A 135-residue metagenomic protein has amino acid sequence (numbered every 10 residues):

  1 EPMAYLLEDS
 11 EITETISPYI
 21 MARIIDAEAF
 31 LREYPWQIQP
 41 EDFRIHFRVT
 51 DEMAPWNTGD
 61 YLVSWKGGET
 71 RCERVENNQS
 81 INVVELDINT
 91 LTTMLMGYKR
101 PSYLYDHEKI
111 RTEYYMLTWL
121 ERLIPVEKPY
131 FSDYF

Functional and structural regions predicted by a protein language model:
E1-F135: Intrinsically disordered, low-complexity, positively biased terminal segments
